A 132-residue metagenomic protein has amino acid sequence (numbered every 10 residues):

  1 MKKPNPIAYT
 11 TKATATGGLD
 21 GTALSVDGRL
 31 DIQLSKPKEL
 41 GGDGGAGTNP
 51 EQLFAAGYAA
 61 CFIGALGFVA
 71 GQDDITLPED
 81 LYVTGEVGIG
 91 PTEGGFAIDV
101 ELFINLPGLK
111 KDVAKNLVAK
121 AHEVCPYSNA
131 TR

Functional and structural regions predicted by a protein language model:
M1-A56, I63-R132: Extended beta-strand/beta-hairpin segments
